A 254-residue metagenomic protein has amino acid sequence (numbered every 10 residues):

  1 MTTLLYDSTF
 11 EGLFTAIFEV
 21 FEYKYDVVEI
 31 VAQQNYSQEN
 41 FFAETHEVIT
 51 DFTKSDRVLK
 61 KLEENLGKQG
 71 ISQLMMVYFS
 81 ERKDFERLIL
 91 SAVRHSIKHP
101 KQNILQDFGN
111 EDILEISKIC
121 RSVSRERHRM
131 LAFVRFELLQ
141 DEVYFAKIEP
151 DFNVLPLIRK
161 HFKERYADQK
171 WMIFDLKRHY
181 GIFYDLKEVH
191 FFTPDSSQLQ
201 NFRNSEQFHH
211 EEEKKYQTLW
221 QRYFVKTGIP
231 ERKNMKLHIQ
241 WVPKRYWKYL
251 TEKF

Functional and structural regions predicted by a protein language model:
M1-F52: N-terminal ordered "arm"
T3-E11, E44, V48, Q106-G109 (+2 more regions): Short, charged/polar micro-motifs that form catalytic or ligand-binding hotspots
G12-Y23, L90-H95, R121, K160 (+2 more regions): Short, hydrophobic/amphipathic alpha-helical patches that form generic packing surfaces within helical domains
A32-H128: Charged, alpha-helical interface segments at or near domain boundaries
S72-V77, L176, R232-I239: Short coil/turn segments at secondary-structure boundaries
Q102-S196: Internal, well-folded beta-alpha domain core
K170, I182, R203-F254: Long, compositionally biased intrinsically disordered terminal regions
V189-E211: A conserved mid-domain beta-alpha-beta active-site/ligand-binding segment of alpha/beta enzyme cores
